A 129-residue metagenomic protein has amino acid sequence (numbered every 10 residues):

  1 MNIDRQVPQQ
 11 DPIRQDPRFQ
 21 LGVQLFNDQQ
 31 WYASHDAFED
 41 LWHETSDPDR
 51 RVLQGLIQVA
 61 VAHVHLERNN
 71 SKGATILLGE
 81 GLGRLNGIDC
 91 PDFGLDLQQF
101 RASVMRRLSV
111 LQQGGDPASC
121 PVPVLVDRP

Functional and structural regions predicted by a protein language model:
P12, R50-V52, Q99: Residue signature of alpha-solenoid helical repeat architecture, marking inter-repeat boundaries and helix-start
P17-A33: Alpha-helical segment of the N-proximal tetratricopeptide repeat
V23, L56-H63: Residue-level recognition of tetratricopeptide repeat
L56-V59, C90-Q112: TPR/TPR-like alpha-solenoid helical repeat scaffolds
H63-R68, A102-P121: Alpha-helical linker/edge segments of TPR/alpha-solenoid repeat scaffolds and analogous pre-/post-domain helices
S71-D89: TPR/TPR-like (Sel1-like) alpha-helical repeat modules
